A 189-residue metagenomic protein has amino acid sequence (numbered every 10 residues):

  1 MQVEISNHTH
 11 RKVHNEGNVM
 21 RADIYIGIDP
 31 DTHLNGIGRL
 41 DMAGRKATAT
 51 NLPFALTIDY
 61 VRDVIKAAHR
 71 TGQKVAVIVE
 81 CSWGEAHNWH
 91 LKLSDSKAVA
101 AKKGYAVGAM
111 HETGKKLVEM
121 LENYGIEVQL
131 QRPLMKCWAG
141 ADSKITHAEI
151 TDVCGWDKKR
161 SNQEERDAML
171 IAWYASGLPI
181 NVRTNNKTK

Functional and structural regions predicted by a protein language model:
Q2-K189: Phosphate- and other anionic-substrate recognition elements at nucleic-acid/protein interfaces
